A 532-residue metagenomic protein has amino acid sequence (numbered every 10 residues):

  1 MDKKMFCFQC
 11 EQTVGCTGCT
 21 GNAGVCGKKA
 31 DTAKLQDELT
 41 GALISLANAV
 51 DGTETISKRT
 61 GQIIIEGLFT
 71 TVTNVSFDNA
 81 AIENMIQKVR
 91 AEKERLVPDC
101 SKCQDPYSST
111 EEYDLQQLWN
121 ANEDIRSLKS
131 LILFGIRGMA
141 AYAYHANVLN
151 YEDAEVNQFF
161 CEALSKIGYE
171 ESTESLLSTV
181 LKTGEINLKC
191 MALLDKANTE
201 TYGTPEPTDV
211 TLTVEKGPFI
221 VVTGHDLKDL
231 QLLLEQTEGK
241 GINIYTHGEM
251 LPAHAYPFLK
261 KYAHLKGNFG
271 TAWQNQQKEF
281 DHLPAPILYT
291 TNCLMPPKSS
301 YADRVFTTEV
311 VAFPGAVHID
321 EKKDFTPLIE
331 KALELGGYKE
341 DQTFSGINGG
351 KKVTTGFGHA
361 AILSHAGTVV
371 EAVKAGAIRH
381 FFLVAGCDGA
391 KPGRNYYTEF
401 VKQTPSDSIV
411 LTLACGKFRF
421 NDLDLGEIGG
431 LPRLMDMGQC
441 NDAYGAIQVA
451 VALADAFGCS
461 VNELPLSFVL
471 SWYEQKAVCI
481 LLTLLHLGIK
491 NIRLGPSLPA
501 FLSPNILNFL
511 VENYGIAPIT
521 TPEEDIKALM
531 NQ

Functional and structural regions predicted by a protein language model:
D2-T32, Q36-D37, G41-S45, E54-T55 (+2 more regions): Anaerobic metallocofactor- and corrinoid-dependent redox/one-carbon enzyme cores, especially those from methanogenesis
L43-T201: Electropositive, gly/pro-rich neighborhoods at or near active sites that engage anionic ligands
